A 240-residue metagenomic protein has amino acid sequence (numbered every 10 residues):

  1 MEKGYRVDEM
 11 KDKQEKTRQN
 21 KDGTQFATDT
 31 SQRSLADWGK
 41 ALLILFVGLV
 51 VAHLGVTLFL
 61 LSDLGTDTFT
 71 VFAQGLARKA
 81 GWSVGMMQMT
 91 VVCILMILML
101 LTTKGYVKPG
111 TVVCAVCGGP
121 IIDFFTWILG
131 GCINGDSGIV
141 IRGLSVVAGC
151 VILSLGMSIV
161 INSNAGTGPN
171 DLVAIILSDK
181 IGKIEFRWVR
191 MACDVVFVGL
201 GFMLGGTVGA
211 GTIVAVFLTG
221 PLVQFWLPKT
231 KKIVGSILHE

Functional and structural regions predicted by a protein language model:
E2-E240: Core subunits and conserved enzymes of cellular information-processing and envelope-translocation systems across
